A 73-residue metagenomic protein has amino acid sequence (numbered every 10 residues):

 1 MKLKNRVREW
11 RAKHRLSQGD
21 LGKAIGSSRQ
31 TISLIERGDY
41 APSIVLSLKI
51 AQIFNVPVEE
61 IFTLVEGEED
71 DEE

Functional and structural regions predicted by a protein language model:
M1-K13: A short, Lys/Arg-rich alpha-helix, primarily the initiator
N5, L16, P42-V45: Residue-level signal for the short linker/turn that defines the boundary of a DNA-recognition helix
R8, G19, L48: Residues within the helices of the helix-turn-helix
R11, G22, A51: The alpha-helix within a helix-turn-helix
R15-L34: Short alpha-helical DNA-recognition segment
G26, V45-E60: DNA major-groove recognition helix of helix-turn-helix/homeodomain DNA-binding modules
R37, V56, E66: Short, conserved catalytic or interaction motifs in soluble domains
Q52, F62-E73: Short, charged recognition helix plus adjacent turn of helix-turn-helix-like nucleic-acid-binding domains
